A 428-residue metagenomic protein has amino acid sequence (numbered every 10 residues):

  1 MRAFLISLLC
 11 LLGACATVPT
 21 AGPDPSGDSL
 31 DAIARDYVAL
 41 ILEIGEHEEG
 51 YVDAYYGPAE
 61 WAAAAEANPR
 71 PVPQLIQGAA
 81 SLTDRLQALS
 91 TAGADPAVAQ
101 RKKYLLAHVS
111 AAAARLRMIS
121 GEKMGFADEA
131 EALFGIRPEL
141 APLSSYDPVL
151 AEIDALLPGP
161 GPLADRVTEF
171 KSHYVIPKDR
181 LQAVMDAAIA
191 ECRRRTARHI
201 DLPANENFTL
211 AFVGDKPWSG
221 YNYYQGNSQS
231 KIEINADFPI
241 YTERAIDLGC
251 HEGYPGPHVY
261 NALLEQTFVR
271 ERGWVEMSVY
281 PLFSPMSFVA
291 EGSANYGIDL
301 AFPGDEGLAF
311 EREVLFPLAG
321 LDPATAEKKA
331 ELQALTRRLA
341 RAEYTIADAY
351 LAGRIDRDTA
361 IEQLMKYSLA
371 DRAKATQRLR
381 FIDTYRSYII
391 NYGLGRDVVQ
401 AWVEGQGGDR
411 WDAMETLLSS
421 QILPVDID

Functional and structural regions predicted by a protein language model:
M1-L8: Sec-dependent signal peptide recognition, specifically the positively charged N-region followed immediately by
L11-A14: C-terminal motif of bacterial Sec signal peptides marking the signal peptidase cleavage site
A16-D428: N-terminal maturation segment of proteins
